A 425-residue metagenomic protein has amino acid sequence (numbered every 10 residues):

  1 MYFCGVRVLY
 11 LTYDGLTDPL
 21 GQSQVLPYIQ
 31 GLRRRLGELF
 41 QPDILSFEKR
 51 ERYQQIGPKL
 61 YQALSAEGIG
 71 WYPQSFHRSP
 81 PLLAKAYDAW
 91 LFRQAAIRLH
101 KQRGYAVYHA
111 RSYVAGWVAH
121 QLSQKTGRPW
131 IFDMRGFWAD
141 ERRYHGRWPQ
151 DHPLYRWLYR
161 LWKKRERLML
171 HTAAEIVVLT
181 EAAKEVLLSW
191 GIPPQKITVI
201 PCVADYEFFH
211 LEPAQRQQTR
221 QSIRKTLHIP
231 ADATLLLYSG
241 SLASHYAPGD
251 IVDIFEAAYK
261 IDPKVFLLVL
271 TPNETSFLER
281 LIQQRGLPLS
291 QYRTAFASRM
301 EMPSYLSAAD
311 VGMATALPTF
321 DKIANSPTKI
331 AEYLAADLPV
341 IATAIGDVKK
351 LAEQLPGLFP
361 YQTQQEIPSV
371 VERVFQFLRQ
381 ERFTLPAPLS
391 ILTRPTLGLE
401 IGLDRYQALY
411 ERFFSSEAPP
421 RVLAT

Functional and structural regions predicted by a protein language model:
M1-E67, D253-Y259, E417-T425: N-terminal subdomain of nucleotide-sugar transferases
L9-L11, P230-Y246, I251-F255, L268: Conserved donor-binding/catalytic core segment of Leloir-type glycosyltransferases
P19, Y246, A295-Y305, G312-L334 (+1 more regions): Nucleotide-sugar-dependent
I56-Q62, H210-I229, Q380: A short helix/loop element that forms part of the nucleotide-sugar donor recognition site in Leloir-type
R93-K101, W117, Q121-K125, F132 (+2 more regions): Membrane-proximal helix-turn-helix segments that form the acceptor-binding/catalytic region of lipid-linked
A182, V203: Carbohydrate-associated surface elements
L270-T271, S276-S304, V311: Nucleotide-activated donor-binding/catalytic signature segment of Leloir-type glycosyltransferases, i.e., the conserved
G357-E366, V374-E381: Conserved acidic donor-binding segment of nucleotide-sugar-dependent glycosyltransferases
